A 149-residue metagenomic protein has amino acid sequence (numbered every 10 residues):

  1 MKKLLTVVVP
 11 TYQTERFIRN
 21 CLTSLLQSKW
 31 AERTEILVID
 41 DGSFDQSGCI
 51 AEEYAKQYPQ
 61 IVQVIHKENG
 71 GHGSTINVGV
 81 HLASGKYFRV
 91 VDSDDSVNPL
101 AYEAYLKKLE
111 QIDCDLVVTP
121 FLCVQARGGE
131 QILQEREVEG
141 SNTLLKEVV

Functional and structural regions predicted by a protein language model:
M1-V149: Nucleotide-sugar donor-binding/catalytic module of glycosyltransferases that assemble extracellular/cell-envelope
